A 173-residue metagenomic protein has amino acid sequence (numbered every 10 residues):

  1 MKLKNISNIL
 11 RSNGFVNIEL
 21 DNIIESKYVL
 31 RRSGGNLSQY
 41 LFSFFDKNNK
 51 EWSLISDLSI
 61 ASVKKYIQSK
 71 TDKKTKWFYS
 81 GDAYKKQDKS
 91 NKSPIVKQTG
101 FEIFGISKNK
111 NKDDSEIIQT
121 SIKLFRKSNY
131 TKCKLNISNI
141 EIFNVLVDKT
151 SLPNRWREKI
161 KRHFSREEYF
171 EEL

Functional and structural regions predicted by a protein language model:
N5-I60, K64-L173: Extended, charged alpha-beta segments that form solvent-exposed binding/catalytic grooves in nucleic-acid-handling
